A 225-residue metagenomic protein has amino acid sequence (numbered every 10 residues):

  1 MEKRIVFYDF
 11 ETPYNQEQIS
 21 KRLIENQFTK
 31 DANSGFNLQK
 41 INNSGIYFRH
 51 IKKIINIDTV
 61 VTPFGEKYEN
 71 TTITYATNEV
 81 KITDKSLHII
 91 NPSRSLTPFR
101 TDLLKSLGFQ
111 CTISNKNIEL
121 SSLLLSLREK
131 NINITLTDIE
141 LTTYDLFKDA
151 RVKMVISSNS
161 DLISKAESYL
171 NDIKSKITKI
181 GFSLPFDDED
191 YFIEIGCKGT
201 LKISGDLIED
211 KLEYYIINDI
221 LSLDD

Functional and structural regions predicted by a protein language model:
M1-D225: Intrinsically disordered, low-complexity, charge-rich terminal extensions of nucleic-acid-associated complexes
